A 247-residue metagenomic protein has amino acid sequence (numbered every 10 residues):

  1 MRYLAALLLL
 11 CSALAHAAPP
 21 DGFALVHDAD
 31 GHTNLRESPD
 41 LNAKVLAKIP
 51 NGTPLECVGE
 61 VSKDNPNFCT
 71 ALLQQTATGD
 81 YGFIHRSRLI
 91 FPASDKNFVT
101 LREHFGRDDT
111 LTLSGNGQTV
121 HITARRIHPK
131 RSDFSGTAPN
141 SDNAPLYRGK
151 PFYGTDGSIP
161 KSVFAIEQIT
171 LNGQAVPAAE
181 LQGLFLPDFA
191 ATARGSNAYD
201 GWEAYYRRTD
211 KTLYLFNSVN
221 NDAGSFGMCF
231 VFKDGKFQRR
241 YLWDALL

Functional and structural regions predicted by a protein language model:
M1-L4: Positively charged n-region of N-terminal signal peptides that target proteins for export
L10-L14: N-terminal signal peptide c-region/cleavage motif recognized by signal peptidases
A15-A24, H32: Boundary at the C-terminal end of the N-terminal hydrophobic targeting segment
D21-A24, K48-S87: SH3/SH3-like beta-barrel superfamily modules
E37-N51: SH3/SH3-like (including bacterial SH3b) beta-barrel domains that bind proline-rich motifs or cell-wall ligands
R86-Y153: Surface-exposed beta-loop interaction hotspot
G183-M228, K233: Acidic, glycine-rich flexible loop segments
V231-L247: Short, low-complexity, Pro/Ser/Thr/Gly-rich segments in the mature regions of secreted, periplasmic
